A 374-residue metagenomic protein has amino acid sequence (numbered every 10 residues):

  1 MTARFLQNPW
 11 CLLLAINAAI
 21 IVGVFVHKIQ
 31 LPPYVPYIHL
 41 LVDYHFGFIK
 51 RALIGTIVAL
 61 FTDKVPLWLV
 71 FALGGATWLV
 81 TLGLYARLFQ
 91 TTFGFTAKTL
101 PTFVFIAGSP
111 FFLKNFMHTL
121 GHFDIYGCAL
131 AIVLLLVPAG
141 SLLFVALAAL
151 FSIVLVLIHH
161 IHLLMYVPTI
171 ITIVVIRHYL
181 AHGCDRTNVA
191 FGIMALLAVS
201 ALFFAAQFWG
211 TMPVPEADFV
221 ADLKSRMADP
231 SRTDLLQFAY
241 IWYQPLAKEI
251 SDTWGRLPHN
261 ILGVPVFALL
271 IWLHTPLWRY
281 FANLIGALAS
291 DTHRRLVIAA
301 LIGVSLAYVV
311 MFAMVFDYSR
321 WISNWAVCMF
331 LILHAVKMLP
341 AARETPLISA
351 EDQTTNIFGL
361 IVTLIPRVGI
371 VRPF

Functional and structural regions predicted by a protein language model:
V22-Q30, N188-Y280: Membrane-lumen/periplasm interface segments of specific transmembrane helices in polyprenyl phosphate-linked
Y44-A52, K98-V137, I158, M314-L333 (+1 more regions): Membrane-interface micro-motifs in multi-pass membrane enzymes
H45-A76: Short hydrophobic/aromatic helix or loop-helix immediately within or flanking a transmembrane segment in polytopic
G75-K98, V133: Transmembrane-helix motifs of polytopic, lipid-linked glycan transferases
F112-F123, F267-P340: Membrane-water interface signatures at transmembrane helix termini and the short loops that connect adjacent helices
L130-V145, Y179-A181: Membrane-interface transmembrane helices that cradle and orient dolichyl/undecaprenyl
V145-I171: Membrane-interface alpha helices of multi-pass inner-membrane proteins
Y166-L196: Perimembrane helix-loop-helix junctions
